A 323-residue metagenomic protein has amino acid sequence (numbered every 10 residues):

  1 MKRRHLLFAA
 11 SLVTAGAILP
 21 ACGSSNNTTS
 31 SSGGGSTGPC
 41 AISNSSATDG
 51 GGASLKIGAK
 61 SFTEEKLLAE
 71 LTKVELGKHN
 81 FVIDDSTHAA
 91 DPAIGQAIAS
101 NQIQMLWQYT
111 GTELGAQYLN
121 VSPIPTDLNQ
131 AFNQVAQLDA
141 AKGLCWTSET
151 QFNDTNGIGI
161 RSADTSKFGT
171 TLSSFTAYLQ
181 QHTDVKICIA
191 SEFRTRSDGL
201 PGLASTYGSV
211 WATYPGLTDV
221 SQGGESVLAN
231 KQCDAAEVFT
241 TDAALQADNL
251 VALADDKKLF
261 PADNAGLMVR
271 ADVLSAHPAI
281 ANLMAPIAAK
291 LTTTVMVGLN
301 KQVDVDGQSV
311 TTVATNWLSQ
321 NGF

Functional and structural regions predicted by a protein language model:
A17-A21: C-terminal motif of bacterial Sec signal peptides marking the signal peptidase cleavage site
G23-N26: Bacterial signal peptide processing site
G35-L68, A89-D91, E192-T195: Extracytoplasmic "Venus flytrap"
T63, D85-Q96, A212-S226: Short helix-initiation/N-cap motifs at beta->coil->alpha
Q104, H182-D255: Ligand-binding pocket segment of bilobal, Venus flytrap-like solute-binding proteins
Q117-T126, F132-T147, Q232, A244-K257: Ligand-binding "clamshell"
L128-K186, A289-T293: A conserved helix-loop-strand patch within extracytoplasmic ligand-binding domains of the periplasmic binding
N156-S166, D263-H277: A bilobed periplasmic-binding-protein/Venus flytrap-type ligand-binding module shared by bacterial periplasmic
